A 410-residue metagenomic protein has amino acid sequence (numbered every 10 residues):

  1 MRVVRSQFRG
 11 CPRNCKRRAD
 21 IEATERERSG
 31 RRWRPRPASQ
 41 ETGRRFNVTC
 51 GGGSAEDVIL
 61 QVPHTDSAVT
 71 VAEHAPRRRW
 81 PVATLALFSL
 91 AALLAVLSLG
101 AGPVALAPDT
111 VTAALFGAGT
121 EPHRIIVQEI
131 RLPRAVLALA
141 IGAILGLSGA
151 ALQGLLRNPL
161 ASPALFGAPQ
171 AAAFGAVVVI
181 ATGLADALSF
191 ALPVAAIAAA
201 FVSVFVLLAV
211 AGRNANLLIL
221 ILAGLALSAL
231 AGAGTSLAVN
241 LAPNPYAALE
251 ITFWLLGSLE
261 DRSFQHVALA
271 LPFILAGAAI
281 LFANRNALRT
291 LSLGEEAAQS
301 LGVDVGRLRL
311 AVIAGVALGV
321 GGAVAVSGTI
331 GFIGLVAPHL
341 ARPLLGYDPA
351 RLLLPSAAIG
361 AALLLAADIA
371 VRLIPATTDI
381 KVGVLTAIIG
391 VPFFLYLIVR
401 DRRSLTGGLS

Functional and structural regions predicted by a protein language model:
F8-C11, R28: Short linear/disordered segments characteristic of secreted peptide precursors and small low-complexity proteins
A19, A23-T24, A38, T42-G43 (+3 more regions): Ala/Thr-enriched low-complexity intrinsically disordered regions
F46, C50-S410: Alpha-helical transmembrane segments in inner-membrane proteins
